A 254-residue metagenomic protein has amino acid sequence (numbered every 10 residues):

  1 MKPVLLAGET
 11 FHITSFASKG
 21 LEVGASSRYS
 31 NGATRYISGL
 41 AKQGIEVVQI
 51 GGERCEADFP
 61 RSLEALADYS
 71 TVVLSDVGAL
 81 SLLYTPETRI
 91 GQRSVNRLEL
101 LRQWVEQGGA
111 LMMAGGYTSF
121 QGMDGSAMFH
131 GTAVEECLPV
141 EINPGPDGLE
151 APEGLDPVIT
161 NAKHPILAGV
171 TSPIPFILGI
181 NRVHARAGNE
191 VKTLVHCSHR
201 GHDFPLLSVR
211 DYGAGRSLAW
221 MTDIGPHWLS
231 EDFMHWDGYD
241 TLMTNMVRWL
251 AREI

Functional and structural regions predicted by a protein language model:
M1, E9, S15-S18, A33 (+1 more regions): An acidic, glycine-rich "communication" segment
M1-G78, Y117-Q121, P226, E231 (+1 more regions): Aromatic-Pro/Gly-enriched surface loop or interdomain linker that acts as a lid/target-recognition segment
M1-L6, A110, E190-K192, H202-F204 (+1 more regions): Extracellular ligand-binding/catalytic regions of CAZymes and related secreted enzymes and adhesion modules
V4-L5, A65-M123, D211-W220: Short alpha-beta junction capping motif
G20-A25, P86-I90, F233-W236: Short glycine-enriched, charge-decorated loop/helix-capping segments at active-site entrances that position
Y29-A33, I90-L98, W104, A127 (+1 more regions): Solvent-exposed, acidic/flexible segments
A33-I37, L98, R102, G131 (+2 more regions): Extracytoplasmic/secreted envelope proteins and their assembly/folding machinery, especially bacterial periplasmic
A57-L63, E99, H202-L206: Alpha-helical scaffolding within the catalytic cores of extracellular/periplasmic polymer-degrading hydrolases
